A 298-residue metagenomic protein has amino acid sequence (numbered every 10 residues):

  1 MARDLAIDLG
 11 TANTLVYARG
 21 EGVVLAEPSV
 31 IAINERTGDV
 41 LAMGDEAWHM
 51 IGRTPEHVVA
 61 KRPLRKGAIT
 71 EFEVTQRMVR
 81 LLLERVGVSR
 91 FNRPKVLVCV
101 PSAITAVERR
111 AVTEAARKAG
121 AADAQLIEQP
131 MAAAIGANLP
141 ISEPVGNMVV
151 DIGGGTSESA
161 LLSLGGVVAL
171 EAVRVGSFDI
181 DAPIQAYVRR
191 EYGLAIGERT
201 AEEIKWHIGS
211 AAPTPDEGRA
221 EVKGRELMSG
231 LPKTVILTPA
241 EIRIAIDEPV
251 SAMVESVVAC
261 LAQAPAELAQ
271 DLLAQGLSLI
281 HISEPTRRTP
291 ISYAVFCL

Functional and structural regions predicted by a protein language model:
M1-I152, A160-L279: Nucleotide/phosphate-binding catalytic cleft detector across ATP-hydrolyzing and phosphate-transferring enzymes
I280-L298: Single conserved hydrophobic/aromatic residue that forms the stacking wall/gate of nucleotide- or nucleobase-binding
